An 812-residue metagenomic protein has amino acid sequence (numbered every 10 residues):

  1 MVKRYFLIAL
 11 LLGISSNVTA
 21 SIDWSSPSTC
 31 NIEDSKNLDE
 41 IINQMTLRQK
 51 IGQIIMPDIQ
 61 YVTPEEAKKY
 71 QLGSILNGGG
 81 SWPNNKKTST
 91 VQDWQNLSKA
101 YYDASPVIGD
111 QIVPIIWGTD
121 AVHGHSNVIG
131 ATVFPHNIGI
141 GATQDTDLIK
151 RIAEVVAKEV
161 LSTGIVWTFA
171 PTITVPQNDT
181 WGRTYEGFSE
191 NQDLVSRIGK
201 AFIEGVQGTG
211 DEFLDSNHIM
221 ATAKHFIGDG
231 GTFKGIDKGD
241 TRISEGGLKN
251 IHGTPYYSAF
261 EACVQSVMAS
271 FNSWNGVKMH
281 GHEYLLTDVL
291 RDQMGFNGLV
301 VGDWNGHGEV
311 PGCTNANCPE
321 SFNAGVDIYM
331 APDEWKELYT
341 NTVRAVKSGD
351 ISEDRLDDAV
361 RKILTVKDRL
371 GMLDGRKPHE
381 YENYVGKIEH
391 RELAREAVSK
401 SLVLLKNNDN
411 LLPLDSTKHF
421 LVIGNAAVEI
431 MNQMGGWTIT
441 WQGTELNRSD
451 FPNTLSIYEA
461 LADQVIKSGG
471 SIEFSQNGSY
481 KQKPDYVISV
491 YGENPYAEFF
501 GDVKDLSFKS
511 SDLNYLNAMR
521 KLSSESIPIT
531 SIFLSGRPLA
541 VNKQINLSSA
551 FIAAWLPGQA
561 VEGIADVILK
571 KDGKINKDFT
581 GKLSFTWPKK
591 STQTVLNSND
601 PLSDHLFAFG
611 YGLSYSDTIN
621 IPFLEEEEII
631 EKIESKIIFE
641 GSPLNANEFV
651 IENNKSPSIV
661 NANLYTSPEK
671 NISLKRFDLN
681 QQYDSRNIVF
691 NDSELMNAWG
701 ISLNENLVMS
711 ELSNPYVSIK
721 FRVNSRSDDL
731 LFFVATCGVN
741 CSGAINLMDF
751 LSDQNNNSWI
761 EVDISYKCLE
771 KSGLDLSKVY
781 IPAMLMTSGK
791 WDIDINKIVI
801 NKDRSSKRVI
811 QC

Functional and structural regions predicted by a protein language model:
V2-I8: Sec-dependent signal peptide recognition, specifically the positively charged N-region followed immediately by
I8, V18-T19: Cleavable N-terminal signal peptides
A20-S658: Glycoside hydrolase catalytic-domain context in secreted enzymes
K68, S777-M786: Extracellular beta-strand-rich recognition modules
I529, R804-C812: Short acidic, Gly/Pro-enriched loop/turn segments at secondary-structure junctions
T666-G700: Short carbohydrate-recognition loop motifs
E694-D775, T787-S806: Extracellular ligand-binding interfaces
